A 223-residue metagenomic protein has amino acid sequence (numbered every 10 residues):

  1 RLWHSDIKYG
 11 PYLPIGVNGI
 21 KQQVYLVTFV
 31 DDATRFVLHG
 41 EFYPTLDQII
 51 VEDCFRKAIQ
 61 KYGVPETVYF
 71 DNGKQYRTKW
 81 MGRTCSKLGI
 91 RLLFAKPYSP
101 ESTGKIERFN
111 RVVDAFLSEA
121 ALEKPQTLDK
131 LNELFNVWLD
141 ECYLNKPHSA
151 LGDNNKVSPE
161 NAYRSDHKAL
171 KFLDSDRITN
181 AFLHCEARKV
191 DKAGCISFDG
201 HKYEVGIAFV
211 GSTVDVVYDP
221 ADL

Functional and structural regions predicted by a protein language model:
R1-T28, T34-V37, Q48-K57, K61-E66 (+1 more regions): Mobile-element integrase/transposase regions, centering on the N-terminal DNA-binding/Zn-coordinating module
D6, R35, F55, V68-D71 (+5 more regions): Mobile genetic element proteins and their domesticated derivatives, centered on retroelements and DNA transposons
Y12, Y143-L223: C-terminal, beta-rich DNA-binding module of retroviral/retroelements integrases
A33, I59-G63, G89-L92, V113 (+2 more regions): A generic secondary-structure signal for well-formed alpha-helical elements
V68-N72, Y76-L88, L92-L117, D129-N132 (+1 more regions): RNase H-like two-metal-ion nuclease catalytic core shared by retroviral integrases and related mobile-element nucleases
L117-E133, G200-I207: Short, solvent-exposed helix-loop connector elements
K124-N155: A conserved active-site cap/scaffold subdomain adjacent to cofactor or substrate pockets
